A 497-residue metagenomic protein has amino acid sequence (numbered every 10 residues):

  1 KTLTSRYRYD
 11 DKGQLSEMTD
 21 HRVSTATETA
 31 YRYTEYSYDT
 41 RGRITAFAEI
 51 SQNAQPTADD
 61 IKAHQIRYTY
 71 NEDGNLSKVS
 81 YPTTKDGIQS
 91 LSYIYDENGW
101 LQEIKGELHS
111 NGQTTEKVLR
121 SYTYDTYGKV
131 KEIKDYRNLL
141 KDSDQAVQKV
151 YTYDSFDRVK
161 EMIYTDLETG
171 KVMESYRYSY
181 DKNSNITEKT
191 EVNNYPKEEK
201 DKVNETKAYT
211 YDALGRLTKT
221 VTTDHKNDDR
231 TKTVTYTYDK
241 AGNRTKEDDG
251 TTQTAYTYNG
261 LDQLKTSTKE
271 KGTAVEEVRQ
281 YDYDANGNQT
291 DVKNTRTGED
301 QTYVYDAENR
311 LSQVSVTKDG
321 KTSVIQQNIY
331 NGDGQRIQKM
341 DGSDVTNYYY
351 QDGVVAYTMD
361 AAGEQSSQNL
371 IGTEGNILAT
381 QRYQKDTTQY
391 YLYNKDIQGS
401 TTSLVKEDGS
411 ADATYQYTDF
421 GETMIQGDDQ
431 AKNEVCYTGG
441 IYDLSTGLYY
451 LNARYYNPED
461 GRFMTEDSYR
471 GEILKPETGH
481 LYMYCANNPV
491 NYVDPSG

Functional and structural regions predicted by a protein language model:
K1-D228, T233-D248, Q253-T257, Q263-K271 (+14 more regions): Beta-strand elements of repeat-based all-beta scaffolds
K182-S184, K246, T254-Y256, G260 (+4 more regions): A motif-centric feature for acidic-aromatic and gly/ser/thr-rich catalytic loops and repeats
G272, S468-R470: Gly/Pro-rich loop segments of beta-rich domains
Y469, V493-G497: Polybasic, low-complexity binding patches
E472-E477: Short linker/helix segments within small regulatory modules
